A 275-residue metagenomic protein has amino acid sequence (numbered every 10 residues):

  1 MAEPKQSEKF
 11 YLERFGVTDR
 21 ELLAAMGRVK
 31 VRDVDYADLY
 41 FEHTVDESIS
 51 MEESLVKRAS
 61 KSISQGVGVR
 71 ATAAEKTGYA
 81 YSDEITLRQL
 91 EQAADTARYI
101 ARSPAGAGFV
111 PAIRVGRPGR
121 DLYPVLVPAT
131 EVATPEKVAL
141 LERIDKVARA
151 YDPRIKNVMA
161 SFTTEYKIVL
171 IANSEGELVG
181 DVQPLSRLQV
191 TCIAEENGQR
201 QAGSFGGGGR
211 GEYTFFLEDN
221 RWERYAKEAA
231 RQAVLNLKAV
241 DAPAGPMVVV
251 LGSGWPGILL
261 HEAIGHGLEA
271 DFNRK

Functional and structural regions predicted by a protein language model:
M1-K275: Active-site bordering "gate/hinge" segments that shape substrate access to catalytic or cofactor-binding pockets
